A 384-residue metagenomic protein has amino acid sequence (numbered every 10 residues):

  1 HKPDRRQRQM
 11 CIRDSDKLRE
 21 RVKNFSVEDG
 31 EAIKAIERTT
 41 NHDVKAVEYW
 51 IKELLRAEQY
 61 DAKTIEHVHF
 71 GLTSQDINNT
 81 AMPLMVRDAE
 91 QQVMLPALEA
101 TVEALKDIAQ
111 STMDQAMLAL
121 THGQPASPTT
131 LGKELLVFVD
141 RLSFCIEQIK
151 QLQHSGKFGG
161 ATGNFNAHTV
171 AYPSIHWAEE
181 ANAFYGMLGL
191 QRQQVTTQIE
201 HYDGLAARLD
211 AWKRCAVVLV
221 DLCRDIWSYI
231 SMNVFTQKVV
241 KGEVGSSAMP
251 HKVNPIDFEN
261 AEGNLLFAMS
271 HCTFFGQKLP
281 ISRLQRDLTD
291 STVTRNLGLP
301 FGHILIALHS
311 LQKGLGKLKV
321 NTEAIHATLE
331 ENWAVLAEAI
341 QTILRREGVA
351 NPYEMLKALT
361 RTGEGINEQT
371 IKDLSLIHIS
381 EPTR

Functional and structural regions predicted by a protein language model:
H1-R8, I12, I377-T383: Single conserved hydrophobic/aromatic residue that forms the stacking wall/gate of nucleotide- or nucleobase-binding
Q9, R13, Q115-A119, K150-K157 (+3 more regions): Flexible, glycine/charged-enriched surface loops at secondary-structure junctions
R13-H69: Glycine-rich, N-terminal phosphate-binding loop and its surrounding beta-alpha-beta segment
R19-K23, I36-H42, V234-F235, S246-L376 (+2 more regions): Glycine-rich cofactor/substrate-binding loops
D43-E66, E99, S127-K278: Internal glycine-rich alpha/beta core junctions
I77-A126, L190-G204, L284-L288: Long, non-coiled-coil amphipathic alpha-helical linker/lever segments that couple catalytic cores to other domains
R87, M94, L135, H201 (+4 more regions): Amphipathic alpha-helical coiled-coil segments and their boundaries
